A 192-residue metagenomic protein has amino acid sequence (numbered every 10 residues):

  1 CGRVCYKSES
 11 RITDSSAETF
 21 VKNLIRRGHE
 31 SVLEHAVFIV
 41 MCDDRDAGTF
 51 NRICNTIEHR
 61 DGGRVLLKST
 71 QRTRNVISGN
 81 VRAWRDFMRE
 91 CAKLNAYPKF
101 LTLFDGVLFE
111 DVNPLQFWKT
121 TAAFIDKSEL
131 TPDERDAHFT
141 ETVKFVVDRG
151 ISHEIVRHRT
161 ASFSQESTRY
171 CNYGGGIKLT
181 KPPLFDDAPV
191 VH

Functional and structural regions predicted by a protein language model:
C1-H192: Family-specific signature for flavin-dependent thymidylate synthase
